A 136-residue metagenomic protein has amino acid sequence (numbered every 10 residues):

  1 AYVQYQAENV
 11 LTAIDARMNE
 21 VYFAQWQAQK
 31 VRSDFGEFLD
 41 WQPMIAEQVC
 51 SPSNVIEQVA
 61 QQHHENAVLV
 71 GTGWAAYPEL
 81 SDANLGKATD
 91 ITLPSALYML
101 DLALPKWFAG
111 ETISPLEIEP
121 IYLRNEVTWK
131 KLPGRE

Functional and structural regions predicted by a protein language model:
A1-P94, Y122, T128: Surface "functional belts" at beta-alpha junctions
T89-E136: Acyltransferase
